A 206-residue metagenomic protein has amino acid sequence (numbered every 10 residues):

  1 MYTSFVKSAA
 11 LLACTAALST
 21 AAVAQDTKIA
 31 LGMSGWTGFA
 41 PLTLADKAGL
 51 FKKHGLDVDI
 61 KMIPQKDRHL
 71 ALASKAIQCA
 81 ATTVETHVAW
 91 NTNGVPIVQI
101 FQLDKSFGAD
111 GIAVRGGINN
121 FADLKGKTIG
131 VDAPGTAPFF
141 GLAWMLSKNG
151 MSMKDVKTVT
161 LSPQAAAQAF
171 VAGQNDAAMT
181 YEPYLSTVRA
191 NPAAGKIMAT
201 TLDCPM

Functional and structural regions predicted by a protein language model:
M1-A10: Bacterial N-terminal signal peptides that target proteins for export
S19-Q25: Sec/Tat signal peptide C-region and signal peptidase I cleavage site
Q25-T37, L56-K61, G126-G130, K157-V159: Short, well-ordered beta-strand elements
K28-K47, R68, S74, A109 (+1 more regions): Extracytoplasmic "Venus flytrap"
A30, L56-D57, A73-T82, G94-I97 (+3 more regions): Alpha-to-beta junction loops
W36-K61, A89-N93, F140-S147, V188: Short, polar/charged alpha-helical segment
E85-T86, V159, Q164-M206: Pocket-lining segment of extracytoplasmic ligand-binding domains
V114-I129: Flexible hinge/capping segments at coil-to-helix
